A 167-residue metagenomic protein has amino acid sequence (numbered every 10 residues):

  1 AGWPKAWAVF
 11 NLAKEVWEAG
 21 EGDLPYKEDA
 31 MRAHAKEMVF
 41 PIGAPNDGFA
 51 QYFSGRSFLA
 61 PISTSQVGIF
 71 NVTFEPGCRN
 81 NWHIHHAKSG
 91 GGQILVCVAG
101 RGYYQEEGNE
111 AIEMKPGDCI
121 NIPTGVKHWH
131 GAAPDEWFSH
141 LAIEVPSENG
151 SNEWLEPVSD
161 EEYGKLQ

Functional and structural regions predicted by a protein language model:
Y26-F70, N81, S151-Q167: A short, N-terminal "cap"/entry segment at the start of jelly-roll beta-barrel domains of the cupin/DSBH fold
L59-P61, I69-T73, I94, A111 (+3 more regions): Conserved hydrophobic/aromatic beta-strand scaffold that supports enzyme active sites
S65-V67, E75-R79, R101-G102, E148-N149: Short, charged/polar surface micro-motifs in flexible loops or helix N-caps
F70-K88: Conserved short histidine dyad/triad with adjacent acidic residue
R79, S89-P116, V126: A short beta-strand-loop-beta hairpin characteristic of the jelly-roll/cupin
T124-S151: Ligand-binding loop in jelly-roll beta-barrel domains
